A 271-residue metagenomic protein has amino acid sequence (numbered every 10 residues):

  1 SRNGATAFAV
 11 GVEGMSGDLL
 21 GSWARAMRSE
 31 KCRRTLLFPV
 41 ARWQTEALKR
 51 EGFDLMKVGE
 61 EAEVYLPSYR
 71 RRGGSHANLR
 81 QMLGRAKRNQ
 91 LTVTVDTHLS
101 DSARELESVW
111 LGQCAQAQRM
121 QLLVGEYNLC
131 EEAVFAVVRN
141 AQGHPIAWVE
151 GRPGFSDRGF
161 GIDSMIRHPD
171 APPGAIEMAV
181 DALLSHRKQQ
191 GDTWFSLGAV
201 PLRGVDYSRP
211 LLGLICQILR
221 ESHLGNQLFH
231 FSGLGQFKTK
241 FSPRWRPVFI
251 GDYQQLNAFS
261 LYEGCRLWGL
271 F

Functional and structural regions predicted by a protein language model:
S1-F38: Membrane-proximal soluble helical/coiled-coil segments that couple transmembrane anchors to catalytic or regulatory
S1-F8, L36-L214, L224-S242, R246-F271: A conserved beta-strand-loop-helix scaffold within acyl/acetyltransferase catalytic domains
L219-S222: Short beta-alpha connecting loops at secondary-structure transitions that line or flank enzyme active sites
